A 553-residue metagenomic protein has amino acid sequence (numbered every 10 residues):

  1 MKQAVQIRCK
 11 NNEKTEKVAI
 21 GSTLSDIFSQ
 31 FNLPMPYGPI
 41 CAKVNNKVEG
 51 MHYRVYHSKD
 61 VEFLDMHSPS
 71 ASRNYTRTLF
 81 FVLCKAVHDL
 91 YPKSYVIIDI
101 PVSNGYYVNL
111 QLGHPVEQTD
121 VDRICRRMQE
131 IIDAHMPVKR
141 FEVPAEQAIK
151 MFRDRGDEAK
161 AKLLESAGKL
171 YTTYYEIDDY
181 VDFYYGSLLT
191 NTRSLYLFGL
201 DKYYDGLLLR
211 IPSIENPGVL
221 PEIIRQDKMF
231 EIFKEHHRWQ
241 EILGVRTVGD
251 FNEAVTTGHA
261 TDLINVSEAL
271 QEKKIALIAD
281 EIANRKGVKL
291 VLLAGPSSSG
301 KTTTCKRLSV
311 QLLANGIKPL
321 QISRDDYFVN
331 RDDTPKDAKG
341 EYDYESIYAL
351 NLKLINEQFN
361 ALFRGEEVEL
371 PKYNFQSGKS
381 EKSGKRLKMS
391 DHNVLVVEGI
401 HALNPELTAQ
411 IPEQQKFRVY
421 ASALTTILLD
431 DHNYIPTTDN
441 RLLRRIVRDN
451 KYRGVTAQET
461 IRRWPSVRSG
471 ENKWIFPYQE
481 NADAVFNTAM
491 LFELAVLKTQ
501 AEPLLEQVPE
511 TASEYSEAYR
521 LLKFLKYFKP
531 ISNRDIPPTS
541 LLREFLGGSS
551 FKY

Functional and structural regions predicted by a protein language model:
M1-V102, G113-H114, R123-E130: Ubiquitin-like/PB1-type beta-grasp interaction modules and other compact soluble beta-rich domains
Y53-Y56, D60-S72, Y95-K273, I278 (+1 more regions): Auxiliary tRNA-acceptor-end handling modules of aminoacyl-tRNA synthetases
K286, A409-Y553: Conserved NTP phosphate-binding and transfer environment spanning the P-loop NTPase/kinase superfamily
V291-L293: Hydrophobic anchor at the beta1->P-loop junction of P-loop NTPases
K301: Conserved lysine of the Walker
T304, L308: Hydrophobic positions on the alpha1 helix immediately C-terminal to the Walker A/P-loop
A314-D332: Short beta-strand-centered segment that lines the nucleotide-binding/catalytic pocket of NTP-utilizing
D333-Q376: Conserved nucleotide-sensing/catalytic segment adjacent to the nucleotide-binding pocket in NTP-handling enzymes
